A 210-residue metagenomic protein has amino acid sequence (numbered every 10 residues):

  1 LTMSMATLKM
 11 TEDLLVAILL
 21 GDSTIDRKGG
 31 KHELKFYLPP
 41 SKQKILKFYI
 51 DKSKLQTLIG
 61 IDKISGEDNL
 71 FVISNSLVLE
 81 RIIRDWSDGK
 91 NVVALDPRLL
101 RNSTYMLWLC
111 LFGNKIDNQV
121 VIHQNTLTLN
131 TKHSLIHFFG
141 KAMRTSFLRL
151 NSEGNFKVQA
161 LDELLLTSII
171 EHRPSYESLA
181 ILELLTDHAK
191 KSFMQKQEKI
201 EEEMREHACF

Functional and structural regions predicted by a protein language model:
L1-F210: Internal intein/HINT superfamily modules and their associated LAGLIDADG
